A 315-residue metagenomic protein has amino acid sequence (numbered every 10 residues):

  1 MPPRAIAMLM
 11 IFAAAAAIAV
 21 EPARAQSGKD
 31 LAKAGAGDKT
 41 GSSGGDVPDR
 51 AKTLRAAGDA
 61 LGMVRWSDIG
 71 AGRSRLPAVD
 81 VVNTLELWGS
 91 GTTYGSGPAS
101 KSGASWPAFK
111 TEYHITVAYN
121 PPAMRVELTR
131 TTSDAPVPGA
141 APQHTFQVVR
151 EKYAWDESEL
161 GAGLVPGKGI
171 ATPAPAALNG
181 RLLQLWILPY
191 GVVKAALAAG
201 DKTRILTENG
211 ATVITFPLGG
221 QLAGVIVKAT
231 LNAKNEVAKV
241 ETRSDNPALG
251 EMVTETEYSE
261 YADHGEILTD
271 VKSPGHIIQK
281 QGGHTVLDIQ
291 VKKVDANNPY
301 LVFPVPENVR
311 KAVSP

Functional and structural regions predicted by a protein language model:
M1-P3: N-terminal secretory signal peptides that target proteins for export/translocation
A7-A17: Bacterial N-terminal signal peptides
A17-K33: Signal peptide processing junction and immediate N-terminal pro/mature segment of secreted/exported proteins
G28-A57: N-terminal low-complexity, Pro/Thr/Ser-rich intrinsically disordered segments that act as propeptides or flexible
G45-R55, I69, Q143, V148-I226 (+2 more regions): Flexible, processing/modification-adjacent segments and terminal tails in exported/periplasmic/extracellular proteins
G58-G163, L197, D201: N-terminal mature ectodomain segment of secretory-pathway/periplasmic proteins
T132-P138, T145-V148, K152, A171 (+2 more regions): Catalytic loop of the DD-peptidase/beta-lactamase superfamily, centered on the K-T-G motif and neighboring
E208-N308: Gly/Pro-enriched, hydrophobic low-complexity segments that function as extracytoplasmic propeptides/linkers
